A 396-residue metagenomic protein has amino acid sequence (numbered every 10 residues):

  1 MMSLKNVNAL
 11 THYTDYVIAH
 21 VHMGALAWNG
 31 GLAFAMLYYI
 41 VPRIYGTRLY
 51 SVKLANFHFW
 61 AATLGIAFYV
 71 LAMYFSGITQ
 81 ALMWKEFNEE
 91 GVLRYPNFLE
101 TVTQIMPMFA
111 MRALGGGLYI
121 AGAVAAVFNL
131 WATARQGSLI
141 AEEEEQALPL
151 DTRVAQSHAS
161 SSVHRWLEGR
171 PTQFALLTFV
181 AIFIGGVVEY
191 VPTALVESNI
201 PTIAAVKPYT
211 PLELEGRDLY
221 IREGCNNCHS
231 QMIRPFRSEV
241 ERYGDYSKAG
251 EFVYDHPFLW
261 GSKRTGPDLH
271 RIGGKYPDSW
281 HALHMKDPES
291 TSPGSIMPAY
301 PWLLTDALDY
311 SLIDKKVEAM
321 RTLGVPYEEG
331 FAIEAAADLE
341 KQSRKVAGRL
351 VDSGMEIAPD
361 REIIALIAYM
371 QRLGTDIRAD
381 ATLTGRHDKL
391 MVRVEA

Functional and structural regions predicted by a protein language model:
M1-K5, D15-Y45, S51-T101, P107-G137 (+7 more regions): Hydrophobic cores of alpha-helical transmembrane segments in multi-pass integral membrane proteins
M106-G116, S353-E362: Individual transmembrane alpha-helices with interfacial aromatic-anchor signatures
A123-A141, Y369-D376, D380: Ser/Thr/Pro-rich, low-complexity mucin-like regions that serve as glycosylated stalks/linkers or repetitive adhesive
Q156-Y209, P326-G330, A337-R344, Y369-A396: Post-cleavage N-terminal segment of exported redox proteins
T178-F183, E241-I363: Electron-transfer interface patches adjacent to heme c in soluble/periplasmic c-type cytochromes and di-/multiheme
E197-I221, I233-F236, V240, T265 (+3 more regions): Electrostatic cytochrome c docking/interface patches
G216, R222-M232, H281, L366 (+1 more regions): The canonical Cys-X-X-Cys-His
C228, G294-Y300, I377-R386: Surface-exposed patches in mature extracellular/periplasmic domains of secreted proteins
